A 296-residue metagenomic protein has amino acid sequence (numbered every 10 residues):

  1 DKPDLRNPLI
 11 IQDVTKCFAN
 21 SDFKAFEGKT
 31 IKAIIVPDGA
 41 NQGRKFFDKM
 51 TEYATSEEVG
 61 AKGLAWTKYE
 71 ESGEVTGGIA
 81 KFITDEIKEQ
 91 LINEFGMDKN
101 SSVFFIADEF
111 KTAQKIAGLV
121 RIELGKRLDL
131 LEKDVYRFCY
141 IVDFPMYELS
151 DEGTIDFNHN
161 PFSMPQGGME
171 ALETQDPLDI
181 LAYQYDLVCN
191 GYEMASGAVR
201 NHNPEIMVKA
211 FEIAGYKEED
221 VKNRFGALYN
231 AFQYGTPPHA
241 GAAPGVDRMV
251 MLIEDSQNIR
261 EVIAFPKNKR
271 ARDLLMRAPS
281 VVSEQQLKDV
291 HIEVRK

Functional and structural regions predicted by a protein language model:
D1-K296: Class II aminoacyl-tRNA synthetase catalytic cores and aaRS-like
